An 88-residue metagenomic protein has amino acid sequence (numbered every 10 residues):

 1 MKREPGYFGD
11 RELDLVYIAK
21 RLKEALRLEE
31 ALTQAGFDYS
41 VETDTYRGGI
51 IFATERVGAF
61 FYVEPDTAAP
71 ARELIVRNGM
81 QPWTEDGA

Functional and structural regions predicted by a protein language model:
M1-A88: Acidic/polar low-complexity segments and flexible, solvent-exposed patches
